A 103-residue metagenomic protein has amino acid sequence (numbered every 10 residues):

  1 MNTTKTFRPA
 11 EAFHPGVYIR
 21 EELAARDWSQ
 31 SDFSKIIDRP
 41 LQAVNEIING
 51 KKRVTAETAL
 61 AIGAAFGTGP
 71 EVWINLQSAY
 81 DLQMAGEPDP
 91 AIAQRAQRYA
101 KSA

Functional and structural regions predicted by a protein language model:
N2-W28: A short, Lys/Arg-rich alpha-helix, primarily the initiator
A25, I36, A65: Residues within the alpha-helical elements of helix-turn-helix
W28-E46: Short alpha-helical DNA-recognition segment
D38, N49, S78: Residue-level detection of the helix-turn-helix DNA-binding "recognition helix"
K51-F66: Short, basic-rich loop-to-helix N-cap that marks the start of a DNA-contacting helix
G69-Q97: Short amphipathic recognition helices of helix-turn-helix/homeodomain-type DNA-binding modules
A100-S102: N-terminal, charged low-complexity regulatory/assembly segments
